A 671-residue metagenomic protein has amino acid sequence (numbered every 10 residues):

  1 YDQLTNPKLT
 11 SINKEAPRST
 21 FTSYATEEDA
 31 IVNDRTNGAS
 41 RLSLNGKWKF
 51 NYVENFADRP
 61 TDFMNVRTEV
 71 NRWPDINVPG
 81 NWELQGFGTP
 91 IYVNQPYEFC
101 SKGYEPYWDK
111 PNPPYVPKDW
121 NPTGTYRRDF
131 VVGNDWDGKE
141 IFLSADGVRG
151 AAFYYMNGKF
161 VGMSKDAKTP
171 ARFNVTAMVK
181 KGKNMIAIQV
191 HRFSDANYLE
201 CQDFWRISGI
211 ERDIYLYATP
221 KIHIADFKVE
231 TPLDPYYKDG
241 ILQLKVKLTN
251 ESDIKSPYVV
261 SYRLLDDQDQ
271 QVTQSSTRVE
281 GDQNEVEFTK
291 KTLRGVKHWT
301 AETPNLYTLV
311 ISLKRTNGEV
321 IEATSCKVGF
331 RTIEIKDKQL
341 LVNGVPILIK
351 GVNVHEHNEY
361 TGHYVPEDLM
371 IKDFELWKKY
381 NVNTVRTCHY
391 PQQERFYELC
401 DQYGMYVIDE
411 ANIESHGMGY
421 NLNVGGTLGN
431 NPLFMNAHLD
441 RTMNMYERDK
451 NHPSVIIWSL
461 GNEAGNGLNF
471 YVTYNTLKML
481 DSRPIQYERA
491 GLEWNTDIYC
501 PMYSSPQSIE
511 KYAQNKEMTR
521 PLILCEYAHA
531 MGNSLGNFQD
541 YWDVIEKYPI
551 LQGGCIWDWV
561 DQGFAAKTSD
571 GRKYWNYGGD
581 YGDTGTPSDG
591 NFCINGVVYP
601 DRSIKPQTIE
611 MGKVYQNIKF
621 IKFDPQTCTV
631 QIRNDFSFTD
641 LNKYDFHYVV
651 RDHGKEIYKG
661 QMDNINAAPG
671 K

Functional and structural regions predicted by a protein language model:
Y1-D34, N81, Q85-F87, Y104 (+7 more regions): Extended substrate-binding grooves/exosites of carbohydrate-active enzymes
D34, N51-V53, N81-Q85, T89 (+6 more regions): Accessory beta-strand-rich segments of carbohydrate-active enzymes
G38-A39, S43, W73, G124-V131 (+3 more regions): Mature extracytoplasmic enzyme cores
S43, T123-R127, E140-F142, P170 (+8 more regions): Intrinsic-disorder/low-complexity, polar/charged segments enriched in Ser/Thr/Lys/Arg/Asp/Glu/Gln
N45-T123, I188-I222, K338, A566-P600: Core domains of carbohydrate- and sulfate-ester-processing enzymes
Y154-M156, D239-R278, V286-T289, T629-Q661 (+1 more regions): Beta-strand-rich binding/interaction modules
S164-A167, M178-K180, T277-E285, N664-G670: Short proline/glycine- and polar residue-rich coil/turn motifs
V179-K183, K245-E334: Extended acidic/polar, glycine-enriched regions that form or flank non-catalytic beta-rich accessory modules
